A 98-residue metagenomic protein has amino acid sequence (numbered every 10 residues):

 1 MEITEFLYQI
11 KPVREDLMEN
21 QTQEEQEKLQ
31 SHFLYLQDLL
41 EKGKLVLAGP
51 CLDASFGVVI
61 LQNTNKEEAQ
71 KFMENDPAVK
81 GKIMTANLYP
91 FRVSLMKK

Functional and structural regions predicted by a protein language model:
M1-K98: Conserved, structured core segments of small domains
